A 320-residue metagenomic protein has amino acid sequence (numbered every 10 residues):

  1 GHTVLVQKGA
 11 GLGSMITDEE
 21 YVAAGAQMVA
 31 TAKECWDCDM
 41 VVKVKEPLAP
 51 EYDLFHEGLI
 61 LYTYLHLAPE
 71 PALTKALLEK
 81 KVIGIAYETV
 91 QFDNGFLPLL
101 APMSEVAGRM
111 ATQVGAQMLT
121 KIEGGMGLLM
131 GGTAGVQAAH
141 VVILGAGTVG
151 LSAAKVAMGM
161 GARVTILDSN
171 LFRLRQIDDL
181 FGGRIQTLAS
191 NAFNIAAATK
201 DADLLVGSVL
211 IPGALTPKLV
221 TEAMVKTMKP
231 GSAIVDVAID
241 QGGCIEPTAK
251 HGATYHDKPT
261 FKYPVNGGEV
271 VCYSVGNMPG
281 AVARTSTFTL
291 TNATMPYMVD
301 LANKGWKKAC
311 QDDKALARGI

Functional and structural regions predicted by a protein language model:
G1-I16, I122-G207: Glycine-rich phosphate/diphosphate-binding loop of Rossmann-like nucleotide-binding domains
T3-L5, G11-V29, M40-E46, Y62 (+4 more regions): Metallocofactor- and cofactor-centric catalytic cores in central/energy metabolism, strongly enriched
D18, T74, T112, A153-A154 (+2 more regions): Generic hydrophobic/aromatic pocket-lining and core-packing "Φ" positions
G25-D37, L188-T199: Short acidic low-complexity segments
C35-D37, E57, K200-D201, P230: Alpha-helix C-terminal capping/helix-to-coil transition sites in glycosyltransferase folds
W36, M40-M118: Phosphate/diphosphate ligand-binding glycine-rich loop within oxidoreductases
E88-L129, I239, G243-I320: Adenosine-phosphate binding glycine-rich loop
D179-N266: Rossmann-like adenosine-cofactor binding region
